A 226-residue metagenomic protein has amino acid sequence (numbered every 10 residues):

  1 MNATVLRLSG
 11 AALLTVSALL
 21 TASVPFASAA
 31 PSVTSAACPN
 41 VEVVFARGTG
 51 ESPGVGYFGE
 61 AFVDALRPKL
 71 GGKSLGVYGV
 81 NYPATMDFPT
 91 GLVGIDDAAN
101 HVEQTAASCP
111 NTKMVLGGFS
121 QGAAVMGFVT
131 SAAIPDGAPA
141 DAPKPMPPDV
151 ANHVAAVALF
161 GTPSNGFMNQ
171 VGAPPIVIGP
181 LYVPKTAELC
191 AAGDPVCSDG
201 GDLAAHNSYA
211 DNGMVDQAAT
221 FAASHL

Functional and structural regions predicted by a protein language model:
M1-A29: Secretory targeting and sorting signals
V33-K113, L189-V215, S224: Active-site catalytic motif of lipid deacylating hydrolases and related acyltransferases
V44-A46, G117, F160: Short hydrophobic segments within beta-strands
T49, G122, P163-S164: Catalytic metal-binding/acid-base residues of hydrolase active sites
V55-Y57, F128-V129, N169-Q170: Short, solvent-exposed loop/turn and secondary-structure capping segments
L116-G127: Gly/Ala-rich beta-loop-alpha elbow adjacent to hydrolase catalytic centers
A132-V150: Conserved hydrolase catalytic core segment
K144-G200, A204-N212: The feature captures the conserved acid-bearing segment of alpha/beta-hydrolase catalytic domains
